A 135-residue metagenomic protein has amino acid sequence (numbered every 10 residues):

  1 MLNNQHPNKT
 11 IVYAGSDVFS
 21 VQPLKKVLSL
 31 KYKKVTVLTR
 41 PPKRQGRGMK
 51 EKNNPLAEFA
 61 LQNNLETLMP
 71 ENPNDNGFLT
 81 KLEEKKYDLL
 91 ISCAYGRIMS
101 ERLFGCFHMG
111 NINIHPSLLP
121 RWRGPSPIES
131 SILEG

Functional and structural regions predicted by a protein language model:
M1-G135: One-carbon transfer enzymes
